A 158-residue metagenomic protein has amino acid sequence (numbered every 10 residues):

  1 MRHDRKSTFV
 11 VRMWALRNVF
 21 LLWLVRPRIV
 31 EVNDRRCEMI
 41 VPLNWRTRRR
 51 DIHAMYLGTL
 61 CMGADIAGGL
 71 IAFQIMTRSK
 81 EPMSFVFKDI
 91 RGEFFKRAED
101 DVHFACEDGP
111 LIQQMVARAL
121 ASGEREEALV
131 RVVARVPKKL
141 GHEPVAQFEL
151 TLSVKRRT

Functional and structural regions predicted by a protein language model:
M1-H3, A98-E99, G109-T158: HotDog/MaoC-like acyl-thioester-processing domains
M1-L16: Polybasic, low-complexity association/targeting segments
W23-I29, K88-F94, M115-A117: Short structured motifs
L24-M55: Catalytic strand-loop segment that frames the active site of acyl-thioester-processing enzymes
V25, R35-C37, E81-I90, D100-V102 (+2 more regions): A generic structural signal for short beta-strands and their flanking turns/coil linkers
R28, R91-E93, A105-E107, V133 (+1 more regions): Residues located in well-ordered beta-strands
T47-L70, E81-P82: Hot-dog-fold acyl-thioester-processing enzymes
I71-L111: Hydrophobic beta-strand-centered segment that forms part of the acyl-chain substrate-binding groove
